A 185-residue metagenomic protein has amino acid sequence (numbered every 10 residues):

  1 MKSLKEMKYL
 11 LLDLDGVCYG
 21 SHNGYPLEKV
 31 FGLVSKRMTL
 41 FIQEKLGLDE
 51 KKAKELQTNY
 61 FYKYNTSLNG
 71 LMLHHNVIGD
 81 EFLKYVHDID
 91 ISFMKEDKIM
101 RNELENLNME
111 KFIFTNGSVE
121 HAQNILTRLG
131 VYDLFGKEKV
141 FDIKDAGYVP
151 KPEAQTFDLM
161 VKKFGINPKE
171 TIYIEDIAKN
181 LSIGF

Functional and structural regions predicted by a protein language model:
M1-K52: Active-site neighborhood of HAD-like aspartate-dependent phosphohydrolases
S3-K5, L107-M109, F164-E170: Glycine-rich phosphate-binding loop signature in dinucleotide/nucleotide-binding domains
K5-E6, G32, N69, L73-H75 (+3 more regions): Short, acidic loop-to-helix structural element flanking the phosphoryl-transfer center in phosphate-processing enzymes
Y9-L11, F112, T171-I172: Hydrophobic "anchor" residues on beta-strands that sit immediately upstream of conserved functional sites
N23-E28, Y132, K179-S182: Catalytic phosphate/metal-binding cores of nucleic-acid and nucleotide-processing enzymes, i.e., regions that mediate
K36-D88: A metal-dependent, Asp-based hydrolase signature
F93, S118-I172, A178: Substrate-recognition "cap/lid" segment bordering the active-site pocket of phosphatases
L104-N108, V161, L181-F185: Surface-exposed amphipathic alpha-helices with a cationic face
